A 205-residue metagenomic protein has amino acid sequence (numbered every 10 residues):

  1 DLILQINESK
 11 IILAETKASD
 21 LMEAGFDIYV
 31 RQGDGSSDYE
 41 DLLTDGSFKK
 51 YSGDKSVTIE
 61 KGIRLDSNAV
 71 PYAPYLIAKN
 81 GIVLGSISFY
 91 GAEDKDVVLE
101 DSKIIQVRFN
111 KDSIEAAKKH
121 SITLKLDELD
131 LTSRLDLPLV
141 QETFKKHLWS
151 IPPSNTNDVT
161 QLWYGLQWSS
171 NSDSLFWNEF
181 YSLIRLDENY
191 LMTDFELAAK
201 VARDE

Functional and structural regions predicted by a protein language model:
D1-I11: N-terminal low-complexity, Pro/Thr/Ser-rich intrinsically disordered segments that act as propeptides or flexible
I11-A14, S174-L175: Short, low-complexity cationic-aromatic patches
S19-E205: A cross-family detector of function-defining hotspots
